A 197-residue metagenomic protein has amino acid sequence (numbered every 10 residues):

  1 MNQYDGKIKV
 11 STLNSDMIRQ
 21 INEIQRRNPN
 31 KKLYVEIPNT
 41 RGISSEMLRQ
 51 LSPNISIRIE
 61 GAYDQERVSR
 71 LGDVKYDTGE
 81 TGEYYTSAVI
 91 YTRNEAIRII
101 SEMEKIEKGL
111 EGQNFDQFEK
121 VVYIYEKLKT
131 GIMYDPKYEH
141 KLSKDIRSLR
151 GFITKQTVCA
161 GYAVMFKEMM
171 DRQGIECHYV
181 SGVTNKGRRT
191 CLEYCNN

Functional and structural regions predicted by a protein language model:
M1-K108: Linear, non-domain "peripheral" regions
T40-G42, T130-D135, E139, T157-C159 (+1 more regions): Solvent-exposed loop/turn segments at secondary-structure junctions within structured extracellular/periplasmic domains
R93-G151: Secondary-structure boundary elements
S148-A160: Periplasmic OmpA-like peptidoglycan-binding domain that tethers envelope proteins to the cell wall
G161-N197: Hydrophobic/aromatic-rich core segments of domains that either
